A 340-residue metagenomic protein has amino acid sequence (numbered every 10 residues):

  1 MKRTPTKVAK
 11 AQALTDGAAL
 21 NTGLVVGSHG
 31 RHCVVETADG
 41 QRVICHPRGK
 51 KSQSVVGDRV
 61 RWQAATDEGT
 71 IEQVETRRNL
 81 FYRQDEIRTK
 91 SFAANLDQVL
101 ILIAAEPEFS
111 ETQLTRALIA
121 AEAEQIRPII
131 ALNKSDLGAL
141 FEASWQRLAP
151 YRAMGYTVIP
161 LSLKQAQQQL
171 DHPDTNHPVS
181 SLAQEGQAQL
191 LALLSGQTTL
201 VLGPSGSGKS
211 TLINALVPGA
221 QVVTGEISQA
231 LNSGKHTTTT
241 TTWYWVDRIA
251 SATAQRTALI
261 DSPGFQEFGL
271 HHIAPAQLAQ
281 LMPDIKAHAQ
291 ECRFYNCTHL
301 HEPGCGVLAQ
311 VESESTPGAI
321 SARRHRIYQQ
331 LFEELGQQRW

Functional and structural regions predicted by a protein language model:
M1-E111: N-terminal accessory targeting/assembly segments
D16-A19, V56-R59, A64-E68, E75-V99 (+7 more regions): Helix-rich effector regions associated with P-loop NTPase G domains
D39-Q41, R88, L114-A117, S144-R147 (+2 more regions): Short, glycine/charged-enriched secondary-structure capping and boundary segments
A104-Y156: Phosphate-binding glycine-rich loops and their immediate beta-loop-alpha structural context
L137-S207: Canonical P-loop GTPase G-domain recognition
S205, S210-T211, A215: Walker A/P-loop
